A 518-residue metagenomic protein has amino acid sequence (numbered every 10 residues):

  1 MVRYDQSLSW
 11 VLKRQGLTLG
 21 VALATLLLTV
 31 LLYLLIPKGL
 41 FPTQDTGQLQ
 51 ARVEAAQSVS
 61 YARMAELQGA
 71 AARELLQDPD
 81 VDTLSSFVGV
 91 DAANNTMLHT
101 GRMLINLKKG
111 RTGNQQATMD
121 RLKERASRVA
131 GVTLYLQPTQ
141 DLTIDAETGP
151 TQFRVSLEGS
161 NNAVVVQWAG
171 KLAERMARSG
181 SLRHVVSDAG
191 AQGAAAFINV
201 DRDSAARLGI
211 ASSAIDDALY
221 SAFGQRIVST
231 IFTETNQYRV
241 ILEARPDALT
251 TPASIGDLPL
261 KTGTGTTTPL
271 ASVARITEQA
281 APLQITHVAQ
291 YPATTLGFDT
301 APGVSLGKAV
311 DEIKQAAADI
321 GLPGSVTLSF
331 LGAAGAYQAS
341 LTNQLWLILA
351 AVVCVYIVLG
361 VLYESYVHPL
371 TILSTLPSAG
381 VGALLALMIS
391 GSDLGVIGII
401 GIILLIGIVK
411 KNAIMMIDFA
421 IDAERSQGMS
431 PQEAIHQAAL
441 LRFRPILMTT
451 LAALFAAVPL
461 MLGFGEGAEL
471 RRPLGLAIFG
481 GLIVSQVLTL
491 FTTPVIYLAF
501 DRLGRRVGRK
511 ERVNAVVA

Functional and structural regions predicted by a protein language model:
M1-P42, V155: Signature of alpha-helical transmembrane segments and their immediate interfacial
M1-Q15, P37, A72, A173 (+9 more regions): Alpha-helical membrane-interface segments at transmembrane helix boundaries
L35-K109, D120-E124, N162-A195, Q284: Extracytoplasmic/periplasmic
L40-Q48, N94-H99, T133-Q152, S156 (+4 more regions): Flexible hinge/switch segments at interdomain interfaces of large molecular machines
A62-G149, D203-Q225, F232: Solvent-exposed, membrane-proximal periplasmic/extracellular interface segments of envelope transport and secretion
V166-A169, A173-A351, V355, G360-Y363 (+1 more regions): Extracytoplasmic/periplasmic membrane-proximal domains and adjacent transmembrane bundles of envelope biogenesis
C354-R442, L447-E466, G480-V484, L488-F491 (+1 more regions): Hydrophobic transmembrane alpha-helices and their membrane-interface caps in long multi-pass transport proteins
G465-A518: Hydrophobic alpha-helical transmembrane segments of membrane transport and translocation systems, primarily multi-pass
